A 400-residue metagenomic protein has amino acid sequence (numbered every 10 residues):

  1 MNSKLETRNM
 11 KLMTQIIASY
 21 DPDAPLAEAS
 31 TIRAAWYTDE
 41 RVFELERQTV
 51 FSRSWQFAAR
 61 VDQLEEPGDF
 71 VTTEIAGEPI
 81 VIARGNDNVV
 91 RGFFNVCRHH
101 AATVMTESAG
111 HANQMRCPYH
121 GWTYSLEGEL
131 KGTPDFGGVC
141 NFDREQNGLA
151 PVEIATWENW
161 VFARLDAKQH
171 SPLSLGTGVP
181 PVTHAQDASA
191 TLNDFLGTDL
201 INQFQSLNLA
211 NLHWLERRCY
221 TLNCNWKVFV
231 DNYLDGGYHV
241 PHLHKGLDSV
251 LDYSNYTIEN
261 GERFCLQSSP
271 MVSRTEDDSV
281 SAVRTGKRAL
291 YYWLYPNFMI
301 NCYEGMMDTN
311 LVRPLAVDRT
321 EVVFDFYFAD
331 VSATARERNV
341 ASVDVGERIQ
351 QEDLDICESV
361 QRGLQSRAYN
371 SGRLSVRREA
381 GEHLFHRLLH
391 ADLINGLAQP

Functional and structural regions predicted by a protein language model:
M1-K11, K168-T191: Intrinsic disorder/low-complexity segments
N9-D23, D344: General detector of N-terminal leader/presequence modules that precede the first folded domain
I17-A34, A210: Short, contiguous pre-domain boundary segments
I32-I75, I80: Non-catalytic accessory segments flanking enzyme active sites
S52-E65, T133-G138, Y291-P296: Short Pro/Gly-enriched beta-strand edge/turn motifs at strand-loop
Q63-H170, A190: Rieske [2Fe-2S] iron-sulfur-binding domain
W160, L165-H170, L192-P400: C-terminal catalytic domain of Rieske-type non-heme iron oxygenases
